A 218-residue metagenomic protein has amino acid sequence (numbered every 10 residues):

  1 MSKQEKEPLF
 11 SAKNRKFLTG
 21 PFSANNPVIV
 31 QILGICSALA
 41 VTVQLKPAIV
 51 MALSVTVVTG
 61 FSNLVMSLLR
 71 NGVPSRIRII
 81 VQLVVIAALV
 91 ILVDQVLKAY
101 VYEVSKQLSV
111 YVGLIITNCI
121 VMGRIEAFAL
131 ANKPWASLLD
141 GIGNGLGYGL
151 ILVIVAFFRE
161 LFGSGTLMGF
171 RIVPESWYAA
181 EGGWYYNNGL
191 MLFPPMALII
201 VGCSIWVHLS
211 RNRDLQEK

Functional and structural regions predicted by a protein language model:
M1-T19, V173, W177, N212-K218: Intrinsically disordered, low-complexity non-transmembrane regions of multi-pass membrane transporters
G20, S67-N71, S75, A136-N144: Short amphipathic alpha-helical coupling elements at transmembrane boundaries
I35-L39, V55-G60, A87-D94, I116-I120 (+2 more regions): Hydrophobic core segments of alpha-helical transmembrane domains in multi-pass membrane transport and ion-translocation
L45-F61, V81, S105-I116: Structural signature of hydrophobic alpha-helical transmembrane segments
S62-S75, M122-N132, V207-L209: C-terminal ends of transmembrane helices
V73-I86, Q107-G113, D140: Cytoplasmic-side transmembrane-helix entry/capping segments in multi-pass membrane proteins
L92-Q107: Transmembrane alpha-helix boundary signature
L138-K218: C-terminal transmembrane helix-loop-helix hairpin of multi-pass membrane proteins
